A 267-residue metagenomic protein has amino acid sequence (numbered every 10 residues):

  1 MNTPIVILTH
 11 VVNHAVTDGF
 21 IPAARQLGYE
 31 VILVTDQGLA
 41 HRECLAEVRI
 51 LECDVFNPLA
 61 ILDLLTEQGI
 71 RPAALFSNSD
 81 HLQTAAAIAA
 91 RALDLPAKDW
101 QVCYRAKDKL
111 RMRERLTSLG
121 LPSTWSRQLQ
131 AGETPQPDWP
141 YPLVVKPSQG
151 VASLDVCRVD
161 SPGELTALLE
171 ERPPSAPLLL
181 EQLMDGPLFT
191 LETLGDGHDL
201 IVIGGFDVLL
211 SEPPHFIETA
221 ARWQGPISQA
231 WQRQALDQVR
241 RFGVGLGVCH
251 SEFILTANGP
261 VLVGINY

Functional and structural regions predicted by a protein language model:
M1-V102: ATP-binding N-terminal substructure of ATP-dependent carboxylate-amine bond-forming enzymes
V6-I7, A74-S77, W125, R158 (+2 more regions): Short catalytic-loop micro-motif centered on adjacent basic/acidic residues
H14-A15, A40-H41, P135, L165 (+1 more regions): Flexible, glycine-rich phosphate/dinucleotide-binding loops and adjacent beta-alpha linkers at cofactor/substrate
A85, S153-L154, F189: Glycine/Thr-rich phosphate-binding loops of Rossmann-like dinucleotide-binding domains
A92-D99, G150, E212-E218: Short glycine/proline- and charge-enriched loop/turn segments that cap or connect secondary-structure elements
R105-D185, D196-H198, A220-R233: Active-site nucleotide/adenylate-binding loops and adjacent lid/helix of ATP-dependent enzymes
P137-Y141, L255-V261: A short, glycine/Asx- and small/polar-enriched loop/turn that sits immediately N-terminal to a beta-strand
Q182-V244, V248-H250, L255, L262 (+1 more regions): ATP-dependent carboxylate/phosphate-activation module, predominantly the ATP-grasp catalytic core and closely related
